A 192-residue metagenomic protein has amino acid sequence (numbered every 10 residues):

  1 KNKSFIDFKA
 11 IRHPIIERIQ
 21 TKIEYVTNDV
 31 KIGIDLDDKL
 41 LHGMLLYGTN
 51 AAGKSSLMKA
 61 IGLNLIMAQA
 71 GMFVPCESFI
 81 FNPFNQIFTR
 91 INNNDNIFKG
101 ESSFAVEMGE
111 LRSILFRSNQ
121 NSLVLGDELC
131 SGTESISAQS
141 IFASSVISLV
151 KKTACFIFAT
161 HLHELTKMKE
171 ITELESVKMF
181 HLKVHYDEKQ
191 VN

Functional and structural regions predicted by a protein language model:
N2-N192: ATPase nucleotide-binding head domains, primarily ABC-like/P-loop NTPase cores
